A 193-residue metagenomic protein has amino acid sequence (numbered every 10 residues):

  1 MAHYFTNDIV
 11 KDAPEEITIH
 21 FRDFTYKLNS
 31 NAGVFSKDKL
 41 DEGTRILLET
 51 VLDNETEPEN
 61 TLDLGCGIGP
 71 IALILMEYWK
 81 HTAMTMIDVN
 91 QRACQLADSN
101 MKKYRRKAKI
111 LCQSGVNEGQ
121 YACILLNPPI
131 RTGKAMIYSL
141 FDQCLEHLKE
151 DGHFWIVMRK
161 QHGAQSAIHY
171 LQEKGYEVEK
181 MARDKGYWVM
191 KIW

Functional and structural regions predicted by a protein language model:
M1-R22, A32-S36: N-terminal auxiliary segments of SAM/dcSAM-dependent transferases
E42-E118, C123-L126: Conserved SAM/SAH cofactor-binding pocket of Class I
D88-Q91, M136, R159: Short beta->alpha hinge that forms the Motif I/post-I loop of the SAM-binding pocket
L125-A135: Glycine-rich phosphate-binding "P-loop"
S139-E150: A short glycine-rich, Lys/Arg-flanked "PGG" loop and its adjoining helix->strand segment in the class I
D151-R159: Conserved beta-strand signature within the Rossmann-like core of class I S-adenosyl-L-methionine
R159-K174: Conserved class I S-adenosyl-L-methionine
R183-W193: Core SAM-dependent methyltransferase catalytic element
